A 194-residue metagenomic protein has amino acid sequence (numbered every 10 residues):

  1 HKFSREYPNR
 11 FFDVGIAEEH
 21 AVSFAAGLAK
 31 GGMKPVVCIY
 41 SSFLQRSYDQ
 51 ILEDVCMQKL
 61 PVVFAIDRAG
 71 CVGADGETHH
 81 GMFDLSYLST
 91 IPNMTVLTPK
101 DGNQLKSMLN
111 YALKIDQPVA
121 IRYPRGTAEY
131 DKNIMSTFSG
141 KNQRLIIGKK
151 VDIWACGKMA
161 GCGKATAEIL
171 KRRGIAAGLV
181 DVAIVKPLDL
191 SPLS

Functional and structural regions predicted by a protein language model:
H1-Q117, T127: Thiamine diphosphate
H1-R5, M82-S86, T90-P92, N103-R172 (+1 more regions): Glycine-/acidic-rich phosphate or pyrophosphate-binding loops and their flanking alpha/beta elements
A17, F43, K158-M159, I184-V185: Glycine-/small-residue-rich active-site loops that bind phosphorylated ligands and cofactors
V22-A26, D49, E53, G161 (+3 more regions): Feature representing long, continuous alpha-helical segments
Y40, D67, C156-K158, V182: Cofactor-binding loop segments of dinucleotide-utilizing enzymes, especially the Rossmann-like FAD- and NAD(P)+-binding
P99, V119-I121, A176-V182: Flexible, glycine/charged-enriched surface loops at secondary-structure junctions
K171-S194: Core nucleotide-handling region used for phosphoryl-transfer chemistry
